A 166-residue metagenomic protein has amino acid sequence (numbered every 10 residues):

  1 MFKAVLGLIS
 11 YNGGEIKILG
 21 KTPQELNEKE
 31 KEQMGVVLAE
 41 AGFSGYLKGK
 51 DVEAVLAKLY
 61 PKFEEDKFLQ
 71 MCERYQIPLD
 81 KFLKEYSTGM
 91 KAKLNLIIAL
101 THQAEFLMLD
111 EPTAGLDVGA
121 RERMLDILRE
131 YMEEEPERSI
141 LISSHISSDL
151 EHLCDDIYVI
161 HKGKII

Functional and structural regions predicted by a protein language model:
L6: Helix-to-loop junction immediately C-terminal to a conserved catalytic motif
Y11-E25, K29-E30: Conserved ABC transporter NBD signature motif
L38-N95: ABC-family P-loop ATPase nucleotide-binding domains
L107-E111, L116: Catalytic Walker B motif of ABC-type/P-loop ATPase nucleotide-binding domains
V118-A120: Helix N-cap at the start of a conserved alpha-helix in ABC-type nucleotide-binding domains
I127-I142: Conserved catalytic loops of ABC-family nucleotide-binding domains
